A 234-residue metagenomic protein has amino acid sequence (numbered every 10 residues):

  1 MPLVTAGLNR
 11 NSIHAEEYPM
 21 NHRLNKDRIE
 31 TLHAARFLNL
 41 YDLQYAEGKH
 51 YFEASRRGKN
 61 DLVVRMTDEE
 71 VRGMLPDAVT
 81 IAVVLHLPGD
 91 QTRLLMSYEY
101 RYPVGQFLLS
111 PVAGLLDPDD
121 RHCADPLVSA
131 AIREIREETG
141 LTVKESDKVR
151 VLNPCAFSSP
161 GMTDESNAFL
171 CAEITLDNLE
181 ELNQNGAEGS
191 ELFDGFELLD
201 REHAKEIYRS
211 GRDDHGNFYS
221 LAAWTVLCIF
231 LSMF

Functional and structural regions predicted by a protein language model:
P2-L108, L115-E137, L141-E181, E197 (+2 more regions): N-terminal leader/linker segments that precede catalytic domains of diphosphate-processing enzymes
M162-T163, G189-E191: Solvent-exposed alpha-helices and their adjacent loops that cap or buttress functional pockets in soluble metabolic
L182-E188: Short, surface-exposed loop/helix-turn segments at secondary-structure junctions that function as lids/hinges flanking
D194: A conserved catalytic-core signature of glycosyltransferases
